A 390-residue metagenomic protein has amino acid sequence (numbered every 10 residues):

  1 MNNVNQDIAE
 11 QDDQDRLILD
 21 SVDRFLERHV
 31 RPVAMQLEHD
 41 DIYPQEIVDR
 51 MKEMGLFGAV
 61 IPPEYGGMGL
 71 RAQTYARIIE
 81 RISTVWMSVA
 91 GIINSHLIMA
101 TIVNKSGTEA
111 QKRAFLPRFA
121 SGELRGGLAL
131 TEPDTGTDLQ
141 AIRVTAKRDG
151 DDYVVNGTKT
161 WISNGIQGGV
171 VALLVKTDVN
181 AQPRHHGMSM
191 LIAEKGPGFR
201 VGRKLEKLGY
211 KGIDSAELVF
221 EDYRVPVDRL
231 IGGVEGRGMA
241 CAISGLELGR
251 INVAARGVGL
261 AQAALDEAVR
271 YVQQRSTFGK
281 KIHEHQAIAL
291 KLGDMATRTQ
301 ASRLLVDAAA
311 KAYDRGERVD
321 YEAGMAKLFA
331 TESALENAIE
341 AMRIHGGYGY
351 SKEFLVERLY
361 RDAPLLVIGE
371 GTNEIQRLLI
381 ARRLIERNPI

Functional and structural regions predicted by a protein language model:
M1-V85, V89-A90, S106-Q111, R118-G122 (+4 more regions): Alpha-helical interface subdomain recognition
G55, I79-S83, L174-K176, A193-G198 (+1 more regions): Short Ser/Thr-interspersed hydrophobic loop/turn segments at strand-loop and sheet-helix junctions that line or gate
I98-S106: Helix-loop "lid/cap" segments that line or gate small-molecule binding pockets
F119, D134-T137, W161-N164, N180-Q182 (+1 more regions): Short Gly/Pro-enriched turn/cap motifs at secondary-structure boundaries
G122-L130, L174: A short, Trp-centered hydrophobic/proline-enriched beta-strand micro-motif
A141, G198-R224: Flexible, small-/acidic-enriched active-site or ligand-binding loops
D152, N156-V201: A short core secondary-structure module
E221-A240: Long, acidic (Asp/Glu-rich), low-complexity accessory segments flanking structured domains
